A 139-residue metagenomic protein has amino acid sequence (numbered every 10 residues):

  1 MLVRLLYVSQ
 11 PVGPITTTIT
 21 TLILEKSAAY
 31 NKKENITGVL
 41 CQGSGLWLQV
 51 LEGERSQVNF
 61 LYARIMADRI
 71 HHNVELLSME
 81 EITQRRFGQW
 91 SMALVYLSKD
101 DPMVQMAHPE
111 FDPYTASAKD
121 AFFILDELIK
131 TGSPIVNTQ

Functional and structural regions predicted by a protein language model:
M1-Q139: Charge-rich, low-complexity N-terminal segments
